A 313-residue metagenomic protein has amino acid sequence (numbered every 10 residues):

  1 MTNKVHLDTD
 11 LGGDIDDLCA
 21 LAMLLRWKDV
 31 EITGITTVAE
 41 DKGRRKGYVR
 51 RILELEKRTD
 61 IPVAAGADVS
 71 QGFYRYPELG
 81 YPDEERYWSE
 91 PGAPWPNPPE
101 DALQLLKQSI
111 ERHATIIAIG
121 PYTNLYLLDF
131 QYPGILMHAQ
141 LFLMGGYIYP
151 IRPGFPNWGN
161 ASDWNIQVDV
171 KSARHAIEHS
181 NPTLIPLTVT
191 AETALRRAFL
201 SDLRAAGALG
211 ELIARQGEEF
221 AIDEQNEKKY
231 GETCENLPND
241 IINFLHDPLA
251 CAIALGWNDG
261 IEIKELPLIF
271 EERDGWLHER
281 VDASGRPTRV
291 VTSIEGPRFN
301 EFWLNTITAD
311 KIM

Functional and structural regions predicted by a protein language model:
T2, L7, L21-W27, E31 (+2 more regions): Conformational coupling and interaction surfaces
T2-G47, G92-T190, R197: Active-site histidine-anchored catalytic micro-motif
T33, R58-I61, M137, G260: Secondary-structure boundary/capping residues
G34-T36, D60-A65, E90-P94, G145-G146 (+4 more regions): Short, surface-exposed, polar/charged, turn-prone segments marking secondary-structure boundaries
T36-D41, G66, D101-I110, E224-N243: Short, charge-rich amphipathic segments
K46-R112, F270-W276, D282-I294, L304-T308: Metal-dependent C-N hydrolase catalytic cores
E56-K57, Y132, L255: A broad structural signal for alpha-helix termini and local helix breaks/kinks
